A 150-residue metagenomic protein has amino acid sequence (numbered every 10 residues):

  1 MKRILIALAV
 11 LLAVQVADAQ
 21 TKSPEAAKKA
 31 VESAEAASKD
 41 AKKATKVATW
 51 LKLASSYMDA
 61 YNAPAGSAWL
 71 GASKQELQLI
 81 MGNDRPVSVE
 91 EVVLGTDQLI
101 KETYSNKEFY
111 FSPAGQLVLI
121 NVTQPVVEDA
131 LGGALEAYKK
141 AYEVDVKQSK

Functional and structural regions predicted by a protein language model:
I4-A13: Sec-dependent N-terminal signal peptides
A13-A19: Sec/Tat signal peptide C-region and signal peptidase I cleavage site
Q20-L70: Start-of-domain marker
S56-K150: Short coil/linker segments at helix-helix boundaries
